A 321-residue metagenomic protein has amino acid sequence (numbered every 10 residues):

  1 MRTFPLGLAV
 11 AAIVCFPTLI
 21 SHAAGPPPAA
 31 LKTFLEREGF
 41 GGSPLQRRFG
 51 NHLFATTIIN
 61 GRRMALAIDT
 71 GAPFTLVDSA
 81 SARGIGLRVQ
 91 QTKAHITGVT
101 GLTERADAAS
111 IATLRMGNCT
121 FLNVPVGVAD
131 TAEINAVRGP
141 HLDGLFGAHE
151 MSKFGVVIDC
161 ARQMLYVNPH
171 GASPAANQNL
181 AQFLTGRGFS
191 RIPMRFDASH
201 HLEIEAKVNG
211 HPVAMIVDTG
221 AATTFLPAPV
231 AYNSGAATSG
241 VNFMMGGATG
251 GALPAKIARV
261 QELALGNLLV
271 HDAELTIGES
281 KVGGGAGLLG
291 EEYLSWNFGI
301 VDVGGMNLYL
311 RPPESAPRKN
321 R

Functional and structural regions predicted by a protein language model:
M1, I13, H22-A23: Generic N-terminal simple sequence motifs
M1-G7: Positively charged n-region of N-terminal signal peptides that target proteins for export
G7-T18: Bacterial N-terminal signal peptides
S21-R321: Pepsin/retropepsin-fold aspartyl endopeptidases
